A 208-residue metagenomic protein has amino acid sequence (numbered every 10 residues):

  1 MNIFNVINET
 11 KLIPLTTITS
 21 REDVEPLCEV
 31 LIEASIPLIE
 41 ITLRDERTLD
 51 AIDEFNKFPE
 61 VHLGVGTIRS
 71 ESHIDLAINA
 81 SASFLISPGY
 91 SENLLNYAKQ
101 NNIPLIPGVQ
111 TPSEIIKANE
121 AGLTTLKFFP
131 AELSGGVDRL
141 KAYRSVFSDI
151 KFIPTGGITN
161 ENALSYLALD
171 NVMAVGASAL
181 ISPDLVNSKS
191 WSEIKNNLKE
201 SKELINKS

Functional and structural regions predicted by a protein language model:
M1-S83, Q100, N160-E161, S188-S208: Conserved N-terminal beta1-alpha1 strand-loop-helix module at the mouth
T17-T19, V65-E71, S87-Y90, P107-P112 (+2 more regions): Glycine-rich beta-to-alpha transition loops that act as phosphate-gripper elements at the mouths of alpha/beta enzyme
L27, S70-A80, S113-A121, I158-M173: Catalytic cores of alpha/beta
I32-P37, F58-V61, I78-L85, K99-I106 (+3 more regions): Glycine-enriched alpha-helix->loop->beta-strand junction motifs that scaffold or abut catalytic
H73-D75, L94-A98, I116-E120, G136-R139 (+1 more regions): Short, charged, surface-exposed secondary-structure boundary motifs
F84, P88-L94, K127-G136, N171-S190: Glycine-rich phosphate-binding active-site loops on the catalytic face of alpha/beta enzymes
N93-T125, F129-S134: Histidine/lysine/aspartate-rich catalytic loop segments that bind and position anionic ligands
S145-K207: Hydrophobic secondary-structure block in the mid-to-C-terminal portion of proteins
